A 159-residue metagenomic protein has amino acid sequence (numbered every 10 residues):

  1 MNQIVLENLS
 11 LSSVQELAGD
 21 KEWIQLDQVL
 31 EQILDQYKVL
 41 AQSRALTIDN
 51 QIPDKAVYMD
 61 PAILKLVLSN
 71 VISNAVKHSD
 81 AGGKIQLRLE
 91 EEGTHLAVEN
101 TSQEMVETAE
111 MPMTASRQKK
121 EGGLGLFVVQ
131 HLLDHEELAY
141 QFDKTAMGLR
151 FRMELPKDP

Functional and structural regions predicted by a protein language model:
V14-D20, I52, A56-M59: Conserved micro-motifs of the catalytic ATP-binding
D20-D35: A conserved beta-strand-to-alpha-helix junction within the catalytic ATP-binding
L40-D49: Short conserved segments within the C-terminal catalytic ATPase subdomain
A75-V76: Short helix-loop "hinge" at the ATP-lid/N-box region of the Bergerat-fold HATPase_c
G82-G93: Short beta-strand/loop element within the Bergerat-fold HATPase_c
A97-K120: Glycine-rich/acidic phosphate-handling loop/turn and adjacent ATP-lid/helix of nucleotide-binding kinase/ATPase domains
E136-T145: Glycine-rich ATP-binding loops of the HATPase_c
